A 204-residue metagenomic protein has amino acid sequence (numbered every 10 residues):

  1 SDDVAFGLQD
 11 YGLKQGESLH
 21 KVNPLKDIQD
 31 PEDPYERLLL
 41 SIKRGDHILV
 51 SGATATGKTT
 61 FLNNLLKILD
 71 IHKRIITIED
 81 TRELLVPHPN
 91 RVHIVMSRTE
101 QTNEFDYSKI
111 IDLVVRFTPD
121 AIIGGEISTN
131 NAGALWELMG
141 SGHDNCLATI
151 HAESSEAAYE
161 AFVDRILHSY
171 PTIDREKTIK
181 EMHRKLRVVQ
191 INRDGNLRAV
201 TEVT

Functional and structural regions predicted by a protein language model:
S1-K43: P-loop NTP-binding catalytic core
D46-I48, K67-K185, I191-R193: Switch/coupling sub-region of P-loop NTPases
V50-G52: Hydrophobic anchor at the beta1->P-loop junction of P-loop NTPases
A55: Walker A (P-loop) phosphate-binding loop of P-loop NTPases
K58: Conserved lysine of the Walker
F61-L62, L66: Post-Walker A alpha-helix
K180-E181, D194-T204: NTP-binding/hydrolysis catalytic cores, primarily Walker-type P-loop NTPases
